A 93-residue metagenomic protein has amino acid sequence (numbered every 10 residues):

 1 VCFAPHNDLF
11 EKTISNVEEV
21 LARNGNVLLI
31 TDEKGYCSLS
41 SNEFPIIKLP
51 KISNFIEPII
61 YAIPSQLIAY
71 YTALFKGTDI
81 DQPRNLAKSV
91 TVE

Functional and structural regions predicted by a protein language model:
V1-E93: A SIS-like phosphosugar-recognition module
